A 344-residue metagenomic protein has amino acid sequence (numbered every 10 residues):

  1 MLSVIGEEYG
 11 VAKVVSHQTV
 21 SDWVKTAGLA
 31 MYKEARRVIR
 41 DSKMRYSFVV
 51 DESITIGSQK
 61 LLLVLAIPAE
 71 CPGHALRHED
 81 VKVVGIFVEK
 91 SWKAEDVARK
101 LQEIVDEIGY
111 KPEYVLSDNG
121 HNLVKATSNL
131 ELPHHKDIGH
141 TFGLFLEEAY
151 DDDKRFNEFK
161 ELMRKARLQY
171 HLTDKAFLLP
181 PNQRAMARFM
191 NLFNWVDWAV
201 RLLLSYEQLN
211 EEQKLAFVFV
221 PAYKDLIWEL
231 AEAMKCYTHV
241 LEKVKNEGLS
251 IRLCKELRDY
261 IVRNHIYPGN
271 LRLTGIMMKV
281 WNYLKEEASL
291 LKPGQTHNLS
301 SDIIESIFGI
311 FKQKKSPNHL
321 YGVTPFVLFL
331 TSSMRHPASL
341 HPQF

Functional and structural regions predicted by a protein language model:
M1-V11: DNA-recognition alpha helix
Y9, K82-F87, S289-P293, K312: Glycine- and acidic
V11-V115, K125-H140, E148-D152, Q169 (+1 more regions): RNase H-like nuclease fold core
Y110, S117-N129, F142, A166-F344: Acidic/histidine-rich catalytic cores and adjacent linkers of DNA breakage/strand-transfer/modification proteins
F145: Conserved His + Asp/Glu catalytic blocks
D153-Y170: A polyampholytic, Gly/Pro-enriched intrinsically disordered region
